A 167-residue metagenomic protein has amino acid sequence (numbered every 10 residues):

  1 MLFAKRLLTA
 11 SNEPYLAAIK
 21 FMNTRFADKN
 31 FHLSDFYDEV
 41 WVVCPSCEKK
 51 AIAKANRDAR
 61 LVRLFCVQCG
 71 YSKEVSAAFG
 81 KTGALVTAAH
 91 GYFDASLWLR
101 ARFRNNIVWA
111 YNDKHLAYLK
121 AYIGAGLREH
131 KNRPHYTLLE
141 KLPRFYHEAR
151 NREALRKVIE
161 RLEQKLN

Functional and structural regions predicted by a protein language model:
L2-T87: N-terminal cysteine/histidine-rich coordination modules
S11-P14, P134, H147, N151: Non-membrane alpha-helical secondary structure
S34, A59, N105-W109, F145: Short, charged/polar micro-motifs that form catalytic or ligand-binding hotspots
A53, A125-E129, R144, E148: General structural signal for alpha-helix termini and helix-helix connectors
V67-K141: Long, charge-rich boundary regions
K141-N167: C-terminal, charged low-complexity interaction regions
